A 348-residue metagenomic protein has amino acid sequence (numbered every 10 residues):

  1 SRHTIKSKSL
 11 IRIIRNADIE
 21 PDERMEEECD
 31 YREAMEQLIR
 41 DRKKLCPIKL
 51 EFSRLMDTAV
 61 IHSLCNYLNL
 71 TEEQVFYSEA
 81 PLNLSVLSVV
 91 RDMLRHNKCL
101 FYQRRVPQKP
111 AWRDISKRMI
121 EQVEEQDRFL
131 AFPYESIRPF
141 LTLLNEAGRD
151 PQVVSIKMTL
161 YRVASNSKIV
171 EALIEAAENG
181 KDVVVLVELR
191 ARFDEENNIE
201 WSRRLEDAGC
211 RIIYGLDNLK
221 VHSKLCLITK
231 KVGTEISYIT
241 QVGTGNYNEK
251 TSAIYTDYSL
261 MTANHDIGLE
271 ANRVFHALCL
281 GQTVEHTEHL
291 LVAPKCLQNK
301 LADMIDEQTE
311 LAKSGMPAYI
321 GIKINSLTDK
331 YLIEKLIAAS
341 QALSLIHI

Functional and structural regions predicted by a protein language model:
S1-I320, A338-A342: N-terminal localization/anchoring segments of enzymes in phospholipid and broader phosphate metabolism
K157, I324-L327: Glycine-rich anion-binding loop/nest that anchors nucleotide
L327-L336: Flexible, glycine/threonine-enriched loop-and-boundary segments that flank and lead into catalytic domains of large
I346-I348: Conserved small/polar residues in nucleotide/adenosyl-binding loops
